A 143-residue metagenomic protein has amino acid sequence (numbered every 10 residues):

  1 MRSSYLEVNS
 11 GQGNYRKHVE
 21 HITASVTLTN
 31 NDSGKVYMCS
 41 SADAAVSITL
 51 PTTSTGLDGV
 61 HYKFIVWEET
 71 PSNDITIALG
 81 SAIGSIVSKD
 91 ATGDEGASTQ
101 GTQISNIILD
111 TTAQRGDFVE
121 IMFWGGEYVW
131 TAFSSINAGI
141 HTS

Functional and structural regions predicted by a protein language model:
M1-G96, F123-S143: Exposed extracellular interaction/assembly regions and N-terminal maturation sites
G56, T111-A113: A short catalytic or substrate-binding loop motif that flags glycine-/basic-rich loops and adjacent residues that bind
Q100-D110: A conserved acidic, glycine/proline-rich C-terminal tail/linker
Q114-F123: Extracellular disulfide-bonded cysteine-rich modules/repeats
